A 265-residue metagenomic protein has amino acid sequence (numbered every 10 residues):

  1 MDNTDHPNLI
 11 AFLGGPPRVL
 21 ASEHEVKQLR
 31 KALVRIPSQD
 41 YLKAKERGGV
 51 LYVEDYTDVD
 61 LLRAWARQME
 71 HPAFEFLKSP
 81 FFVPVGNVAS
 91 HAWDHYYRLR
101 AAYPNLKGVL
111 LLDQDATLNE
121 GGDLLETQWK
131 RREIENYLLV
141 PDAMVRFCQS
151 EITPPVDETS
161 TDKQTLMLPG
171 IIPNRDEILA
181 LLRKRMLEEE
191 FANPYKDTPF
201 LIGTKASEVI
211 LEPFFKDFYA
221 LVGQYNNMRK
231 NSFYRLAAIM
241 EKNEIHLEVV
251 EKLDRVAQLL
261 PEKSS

Functional and structural regions predicted by a protein language model:
M1-Q39, R255-S265: Switch/communication elements of ASCE P-loop NTPase nucleotide-binding domains
N3-T4, L118, G122-S265: C-terminal accessory helical subdomains adjacent to catalytic cores in phosphodiester- and nucleotide-handling enzymes
K27-L29, A89-R100, P141-Q149: Short, surface-exposed amphipathic charged segments that create phosphate/polyanion-binding patches used for binding
A32-S38, E70, S79, N87 (+1 more regions): Glycine-centered flexibility motif
D40, K78-F81, L110-L111, N136-V140 (+1 more regions): Short, surface-exposed, polar/charged, turn-prone segments marking secondary-structure boundaries
Y41-K45: Short, flexible turn/loop "capping" segments at secondary-structure junctions
R47-R132: Conserved helicase/translocase motor-coupling segment
